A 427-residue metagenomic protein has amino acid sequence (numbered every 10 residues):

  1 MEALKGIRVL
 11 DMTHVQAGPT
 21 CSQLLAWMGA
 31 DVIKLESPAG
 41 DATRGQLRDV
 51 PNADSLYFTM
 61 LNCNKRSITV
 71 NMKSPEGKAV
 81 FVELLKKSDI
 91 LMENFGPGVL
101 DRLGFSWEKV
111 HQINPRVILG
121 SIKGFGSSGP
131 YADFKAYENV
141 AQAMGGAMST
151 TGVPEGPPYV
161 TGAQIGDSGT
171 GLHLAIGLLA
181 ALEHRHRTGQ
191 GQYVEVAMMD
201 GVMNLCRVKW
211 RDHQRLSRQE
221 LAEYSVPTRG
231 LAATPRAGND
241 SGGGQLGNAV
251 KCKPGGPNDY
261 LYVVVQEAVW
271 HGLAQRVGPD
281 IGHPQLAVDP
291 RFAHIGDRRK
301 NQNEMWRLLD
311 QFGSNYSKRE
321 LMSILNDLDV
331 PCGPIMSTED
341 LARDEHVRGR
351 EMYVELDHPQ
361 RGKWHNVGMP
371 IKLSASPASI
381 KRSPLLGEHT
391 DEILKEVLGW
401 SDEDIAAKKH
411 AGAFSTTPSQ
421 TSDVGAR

Functional and structural regions predicted by a protein language model:
M1-R187, L385, D391-R427: N-terminal helix-loop segment corresponding to the beta1-alpha1 unit of nucleotide/adenylate-binding folds
M1-R8, G230-A237, K251-G255, D340-R427: Terminal low-complexity tails and localization/encapsulation signals of metabolic enzymes
S127, E155-A163, H186-V202, N239-D240 (+1 more regions): Conserved Rossmann-fold dehydrogenase catalytic segment
Q164-L179, A197-V208, V265-V269: Mid-domain beta-loop-alpha active-site segment that forms a flexible, acidic cofactor/metal-binding surface
G171-Q192, N204, V208-S217, A274-H283: Oxidoreductase and adenylate-handling cofactor-binding alpha/beta cores
D212-D240, A287-V288: Charged, glycine/proline-rich intrinsically disordered loops and linkers
L246-L328, C332: Aromatic-enriched alpha-helical interface/lid elements that frame and gate functional surfaces
P290, N326-G349: Conserved PLP cofactor-binding pocket of PLP-dependent enzymes
